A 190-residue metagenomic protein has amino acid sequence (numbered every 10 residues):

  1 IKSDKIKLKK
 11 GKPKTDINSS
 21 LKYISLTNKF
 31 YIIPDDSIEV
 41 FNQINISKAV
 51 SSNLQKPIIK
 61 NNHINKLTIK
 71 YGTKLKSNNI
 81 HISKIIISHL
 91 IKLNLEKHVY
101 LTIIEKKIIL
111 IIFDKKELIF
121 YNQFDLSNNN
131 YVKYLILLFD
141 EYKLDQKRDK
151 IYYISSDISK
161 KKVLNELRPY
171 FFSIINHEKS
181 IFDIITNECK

Functional and structural regions predicted by a protein language model:
I1-K190: Hydrophobic/aromatic-enriched cytosolic interaction surfaces used to assemble or bind macromolecules
